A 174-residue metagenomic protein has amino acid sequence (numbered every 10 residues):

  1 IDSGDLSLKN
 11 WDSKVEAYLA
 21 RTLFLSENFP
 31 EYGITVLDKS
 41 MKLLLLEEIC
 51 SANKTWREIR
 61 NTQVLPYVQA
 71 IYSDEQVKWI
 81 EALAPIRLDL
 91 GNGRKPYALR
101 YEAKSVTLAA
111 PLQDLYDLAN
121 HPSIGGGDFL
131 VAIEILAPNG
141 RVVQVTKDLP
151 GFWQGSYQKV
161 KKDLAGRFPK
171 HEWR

Functional and structural regions predicted by a protein language model:
I1-L83, R87, D128-R174: Acidic, serine/threonine- and proline-rich low-complexity intrinsically disordered segments
G4-D5, I80-L112: Amphipathic alpha-helical packing elements
V68-Q69, G93, V106, L115 (+1 more regions): Aromatic-residue detector
Y101-I135: Short, surface-exposed, low-complexity cationic segments
